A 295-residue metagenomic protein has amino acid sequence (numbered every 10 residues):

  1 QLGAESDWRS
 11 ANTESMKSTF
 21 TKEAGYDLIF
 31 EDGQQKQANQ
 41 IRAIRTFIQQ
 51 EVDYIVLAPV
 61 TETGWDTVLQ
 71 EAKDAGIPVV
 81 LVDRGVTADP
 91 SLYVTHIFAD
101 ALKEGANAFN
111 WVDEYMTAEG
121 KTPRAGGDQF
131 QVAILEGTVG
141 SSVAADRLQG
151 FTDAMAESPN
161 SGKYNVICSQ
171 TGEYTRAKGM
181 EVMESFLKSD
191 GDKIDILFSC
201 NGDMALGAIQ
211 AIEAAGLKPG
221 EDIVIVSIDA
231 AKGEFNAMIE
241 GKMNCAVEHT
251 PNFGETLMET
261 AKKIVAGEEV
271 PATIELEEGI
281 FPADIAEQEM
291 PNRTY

Functional and structural regions predicted by a protein language model:
Q1-Y295: A residue-level marker of the well-folded mature domains of exported/periplasmic proteins
